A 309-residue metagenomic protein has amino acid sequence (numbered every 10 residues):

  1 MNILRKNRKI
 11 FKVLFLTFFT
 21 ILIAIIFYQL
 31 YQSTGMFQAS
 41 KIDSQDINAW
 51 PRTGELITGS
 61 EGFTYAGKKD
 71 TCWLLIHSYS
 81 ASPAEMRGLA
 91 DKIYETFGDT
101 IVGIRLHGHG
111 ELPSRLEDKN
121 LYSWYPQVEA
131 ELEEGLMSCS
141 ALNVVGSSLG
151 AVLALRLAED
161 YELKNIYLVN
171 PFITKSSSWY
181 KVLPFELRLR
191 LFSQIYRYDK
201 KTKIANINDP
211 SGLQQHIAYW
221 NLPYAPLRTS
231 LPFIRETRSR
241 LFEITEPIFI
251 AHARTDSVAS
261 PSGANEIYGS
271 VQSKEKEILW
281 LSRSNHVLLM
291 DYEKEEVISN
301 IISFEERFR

Functional and structural regions predicted by a protein language model:
G35-T58, K164, P171-E243, W280: The alpha/beta-hydrolase serine catalytic core
G54-L106: Short, surface-exposed "cap/lid" segments of acyl-processing enzymes
P83, S257-G263: Conserved alpha/beta-hydrolase "acid-adjacent" motif
E111-N143: Catalytic nucleophile-loop/oxyanion-hole region of alpha/beta-hydrolase and closely related hydrolase-like folds
G146-G150, A154: Gly/Ala-rich beta-loop-alpha elbow adjacent to hydrolase catalytic centers
I244, I250-H252, D256: Short beta-strand/loop motif that positions the catalytic acidic residue of the alpha/beta-hydrolase fold
N265, G269-V287: Catalytic histidine neighborhood in serine/cysteine hydrolases with alpha/beta-hydrolase-type architecture
S282-R309: Catalytic active-site module of serine/aspartate enzymes centered on a nucleophile-bearing elbow/loop
